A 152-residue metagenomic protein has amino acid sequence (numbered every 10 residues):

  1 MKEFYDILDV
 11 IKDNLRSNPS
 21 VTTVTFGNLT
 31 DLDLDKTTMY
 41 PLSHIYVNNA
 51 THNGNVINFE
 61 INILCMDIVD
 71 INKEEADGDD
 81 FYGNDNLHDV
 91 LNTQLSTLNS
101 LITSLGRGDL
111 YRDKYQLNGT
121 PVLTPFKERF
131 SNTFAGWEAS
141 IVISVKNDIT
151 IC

Functional and structural regions predicted by a protein language model:
M1-D13, A50-N58, R107-C152: Short, charged interaction patches at domain edges and termini
M1-K12, R16-N18, G54-V56, D67-L105: Extracellular/virion structural assembly segments
M1-V56: Small/polar-rich, solvent-exposed N-terminal microdomains that initiate assembly or binding
N18, T22, L105-R112: Solvent-exposed amphipathic alpha-helical surface segments
M39, I57-E60, E74-G78, C152: Surface-exposed beta-strand edges and their flanking turn/coil or helix-capping segments
L42-S43, I61, A139: A broad, low-specificity signal marking well-ordered, structured residues that form hydrophobic/aromatic
N62-I71, S144-K146: Short glycine-rich beta-strand segments
